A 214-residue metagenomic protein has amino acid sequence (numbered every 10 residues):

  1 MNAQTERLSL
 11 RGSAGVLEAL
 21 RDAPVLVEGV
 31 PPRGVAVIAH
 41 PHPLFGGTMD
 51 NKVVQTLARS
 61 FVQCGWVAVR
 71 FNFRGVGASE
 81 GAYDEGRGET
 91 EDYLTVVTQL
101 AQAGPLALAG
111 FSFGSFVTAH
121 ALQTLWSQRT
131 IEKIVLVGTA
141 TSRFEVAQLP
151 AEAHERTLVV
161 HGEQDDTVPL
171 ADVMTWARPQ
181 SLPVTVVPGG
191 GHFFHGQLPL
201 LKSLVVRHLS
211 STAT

Functional and structural regions predicted by a protein language model:
L10, V16-A103: Serine-hydrolase catalytic machinery in alpha/beta-hydrolase-like enzymes
P41-H42, L136-F144, G162: Active-site nucleophile loop of the alpha/beta-hydrolase fold
L108-G110, V137: Short beta-strand immediately N-terminal to the catalytic nucleophile in serine-hydrolase-like folds
G110-T118: Gly/Ala-rich beta-loop-alpha elbow adjacent to hydrolase catalytic centers
S142-R143, E163-V168, H192-F193: Acidic catalytic loop of the alpha/beta-hydrolase fold
A153-H154, L158-H161, D165: Short beta-strand/loop motif that positions the catalytic acidic residue of the alpha/beta-hydrolase fold
E163-L182: Conserved loop-alpha-helix segment in the C-terminal half of the alpha/beta-hydrolase fold that carries the catalytic
G190-K202: Catalytic histidine-centered segment of alpha/beta-hydrolase-like enzymes
